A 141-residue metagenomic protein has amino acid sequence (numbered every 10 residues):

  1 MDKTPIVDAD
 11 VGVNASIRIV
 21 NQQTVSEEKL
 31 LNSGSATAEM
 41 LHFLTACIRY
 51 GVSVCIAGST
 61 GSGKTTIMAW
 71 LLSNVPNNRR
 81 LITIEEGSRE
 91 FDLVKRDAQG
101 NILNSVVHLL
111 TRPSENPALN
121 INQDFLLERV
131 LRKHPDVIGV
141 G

Functional and structural regions predicted by a protein language model:
M1-Y50, K95: P-loop NTP-binding catalytic core
G51-T60, W70-G141: Switch/coupling sub-region of P-loop NTPases
K64: Conserved lysine of the Walker
